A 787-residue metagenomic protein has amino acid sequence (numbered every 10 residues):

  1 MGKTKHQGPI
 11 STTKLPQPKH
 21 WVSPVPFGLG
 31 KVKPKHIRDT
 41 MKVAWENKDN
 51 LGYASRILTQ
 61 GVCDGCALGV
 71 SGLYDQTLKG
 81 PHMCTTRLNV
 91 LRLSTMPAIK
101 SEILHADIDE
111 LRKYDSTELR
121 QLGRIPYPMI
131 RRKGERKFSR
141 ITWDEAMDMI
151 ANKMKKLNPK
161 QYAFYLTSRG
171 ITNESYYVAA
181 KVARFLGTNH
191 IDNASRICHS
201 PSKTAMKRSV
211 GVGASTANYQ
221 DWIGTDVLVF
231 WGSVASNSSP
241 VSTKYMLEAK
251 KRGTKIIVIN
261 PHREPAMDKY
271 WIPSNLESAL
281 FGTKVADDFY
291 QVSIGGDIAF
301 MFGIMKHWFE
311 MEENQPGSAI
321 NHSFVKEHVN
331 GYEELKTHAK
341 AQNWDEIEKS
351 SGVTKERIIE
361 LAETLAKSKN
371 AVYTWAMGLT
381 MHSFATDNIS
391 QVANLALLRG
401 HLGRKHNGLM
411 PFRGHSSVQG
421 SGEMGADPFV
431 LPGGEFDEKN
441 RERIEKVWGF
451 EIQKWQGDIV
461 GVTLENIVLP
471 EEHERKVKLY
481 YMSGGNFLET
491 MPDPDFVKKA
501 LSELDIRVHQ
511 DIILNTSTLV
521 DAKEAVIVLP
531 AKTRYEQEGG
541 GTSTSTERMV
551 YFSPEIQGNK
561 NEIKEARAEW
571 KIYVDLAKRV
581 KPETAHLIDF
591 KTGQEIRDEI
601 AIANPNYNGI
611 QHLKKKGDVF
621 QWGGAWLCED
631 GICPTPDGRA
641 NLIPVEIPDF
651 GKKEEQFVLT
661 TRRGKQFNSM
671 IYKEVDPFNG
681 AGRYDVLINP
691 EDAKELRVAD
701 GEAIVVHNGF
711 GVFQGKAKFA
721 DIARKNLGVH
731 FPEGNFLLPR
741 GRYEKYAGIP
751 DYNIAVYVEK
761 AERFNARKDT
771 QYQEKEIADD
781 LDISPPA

Functional and structural regions predicted by a protein language model:
M1-G69: Intrinsically disordered, low-structural-confidence terminal and linker regions
A54, I556-L613, D676-L687, E691-A787: Long, contiguous, secondary-structure-rich segments that constitute the structural scaffold of globular domains
V90-K137, M147, E174: Low-complexity, highly charged intrinsically disordered N-terminal segments that act as targeting/localization
M96-E110, L119-R120, G253, M267-S368: Long, well-ordered, tryptophan-enriched scaffold segments
H105, D109, R132-R136, D287 (+7 more regions): N-terminal leader/propeptide and maturation segments of large enzyme subunits in energy/redox metabolism and hydrolases
Q121, A179-M246, R252-L276, A396-A525 (+3 more regions): Extended redox/cofactor-interaction regions of prokaryotic respiratory oxidoreductases
A146-Y162, A217-D226, A249-R252, H338 (+2 more regions): Glycine-rich phosphate/diphosphate-binding loops that line cofactor/substrate pockets in enzymes
I304, H328-G461: Active-site phosphate/pyrophosphate-binding segments
